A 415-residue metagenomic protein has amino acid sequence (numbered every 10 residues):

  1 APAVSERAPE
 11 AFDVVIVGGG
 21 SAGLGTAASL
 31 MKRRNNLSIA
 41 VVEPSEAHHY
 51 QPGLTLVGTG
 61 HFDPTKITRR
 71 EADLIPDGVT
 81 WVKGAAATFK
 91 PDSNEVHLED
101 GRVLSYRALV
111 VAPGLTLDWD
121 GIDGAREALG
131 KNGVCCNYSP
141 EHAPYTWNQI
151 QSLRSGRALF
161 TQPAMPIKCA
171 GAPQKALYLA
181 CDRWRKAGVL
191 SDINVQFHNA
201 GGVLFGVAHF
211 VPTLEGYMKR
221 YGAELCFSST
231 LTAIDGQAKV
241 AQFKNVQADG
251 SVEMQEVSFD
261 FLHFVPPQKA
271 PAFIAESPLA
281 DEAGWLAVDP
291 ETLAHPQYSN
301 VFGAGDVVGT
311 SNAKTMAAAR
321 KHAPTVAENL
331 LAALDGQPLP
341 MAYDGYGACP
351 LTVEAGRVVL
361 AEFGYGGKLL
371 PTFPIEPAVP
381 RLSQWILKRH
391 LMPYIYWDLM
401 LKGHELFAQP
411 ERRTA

Functional and structural regions predicted by a protein language model:
P2-F12, V82-G188, D249-V252, H263: FAD-binding core/adjacent interface of flavoenzyme oxidoreductases
V4-T80, A164-A208, E411-A415: Beta1-alpha1 glycine-rich phosphate/pyrophosphate-binding loop at the start of Rossmann-like nucleotide-binding domains
A8-E10, L360-A415: C-terminal auxiliary extensions adjacent to catalytic cores
G19, D100, P113-G114, N245 (+2 more regions): Glycine-rich, N-terminal phosphate-binding loop of Rossmann-like dinucleotide-binding domains
N36, V79-T88, S93-V96, L104 (+2 more regions): A Rossmann-like FAD-binding core segment of flavoenzymes
E127-R154, S258-K321, L331: FAD-site-proximal beta/loop scaffold in flavoenzymes
D182, A319-G345, L351: Internal hydrophobic alpha-helix adjacent to the cofactor/substrate pocket in enzyme cavities
V203, Q237, A342-V359: Flavin (FAD/FMN) cofactor-binding core of flavoprotein oxidoreductases
